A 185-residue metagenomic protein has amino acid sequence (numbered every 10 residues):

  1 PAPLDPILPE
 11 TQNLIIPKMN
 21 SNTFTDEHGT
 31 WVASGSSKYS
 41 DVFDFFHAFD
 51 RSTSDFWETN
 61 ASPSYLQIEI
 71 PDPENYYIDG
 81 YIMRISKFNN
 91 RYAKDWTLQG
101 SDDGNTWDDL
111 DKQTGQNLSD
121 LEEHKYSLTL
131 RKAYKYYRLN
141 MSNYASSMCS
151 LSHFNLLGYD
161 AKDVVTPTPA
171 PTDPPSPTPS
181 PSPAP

Functional and structural regions predicted by a protein language model:
P1-L8, S37-D111, E122-P167: Aromatic, loop-rich ligand-recognition surfaces of beta-strand-rich domains
A2-P3, V165-P185: Low-complexity, Pro/Ser/Thr-rich intrinsically disordered segments of extracellular/cell-surface proteins
I7-F49: Predominantly extracellular/luminal regions of secreted and cell-surface proteins, especially disulfide-bonded
G115-D120: Short proline/glycine- and polar residue-rich coil/turn motifs
